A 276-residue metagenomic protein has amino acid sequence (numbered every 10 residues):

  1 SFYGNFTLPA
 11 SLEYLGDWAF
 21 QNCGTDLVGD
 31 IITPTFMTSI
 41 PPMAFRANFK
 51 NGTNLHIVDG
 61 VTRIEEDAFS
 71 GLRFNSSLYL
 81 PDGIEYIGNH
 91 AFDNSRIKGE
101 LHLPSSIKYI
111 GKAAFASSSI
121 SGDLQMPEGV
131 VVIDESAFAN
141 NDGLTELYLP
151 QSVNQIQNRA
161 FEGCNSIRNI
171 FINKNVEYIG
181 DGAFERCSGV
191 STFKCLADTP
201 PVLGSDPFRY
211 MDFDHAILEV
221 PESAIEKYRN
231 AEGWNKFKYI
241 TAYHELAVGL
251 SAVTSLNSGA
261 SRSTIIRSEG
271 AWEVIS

Functional and structural regions predicted by a protein language model:
F2-Y14, G24-S39, F49-R63, R73-Y86 (+7 more regions): Structural signature of tandem-repeat unit edges
G16-A19, P41-A44, E65-A68, G88-A91 (+5 more regions): Consensus positions within tandem repeat domains that build extended binding/scaffold surfaces
F92, F115, F213, W234-N235 (+1 more regions): Short, well-ordered coil/turn elements that cap or connect secondary structure elements
P201, E226, W272-V274: Residue-level signal for secondary-structure boundary sites
D206-M211, E232: A structural signal for leucine-rich repeat
N230-L246: A recurrent domain-boundary module in secreted/ectodomain proteins
A247-I275: Solvent-exposed, low-complexity, repeat-rich "mucin-like" stalks and linkers
